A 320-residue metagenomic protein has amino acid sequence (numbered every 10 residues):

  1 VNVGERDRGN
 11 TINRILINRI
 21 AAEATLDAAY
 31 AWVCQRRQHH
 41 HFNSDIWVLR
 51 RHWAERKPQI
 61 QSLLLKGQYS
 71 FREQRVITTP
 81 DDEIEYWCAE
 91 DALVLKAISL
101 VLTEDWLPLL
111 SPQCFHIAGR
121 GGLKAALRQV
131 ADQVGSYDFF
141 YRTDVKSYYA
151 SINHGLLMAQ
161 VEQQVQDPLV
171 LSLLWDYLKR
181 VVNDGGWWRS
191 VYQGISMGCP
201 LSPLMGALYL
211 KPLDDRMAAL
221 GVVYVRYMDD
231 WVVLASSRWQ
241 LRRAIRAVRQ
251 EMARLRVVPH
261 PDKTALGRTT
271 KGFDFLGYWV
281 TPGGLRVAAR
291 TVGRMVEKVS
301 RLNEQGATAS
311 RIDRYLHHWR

Functional and structural regions predicted by a protein language model:
V1-Q166, V170, V181-G185: Conserved two-metal-ion catalytic palm core of "right-hand" nucleic acid polymerases, unifying RNA-dependent RNA
N2, L276-R320: Active-site and adjacent loop segments of nucleotide-processing enzymes that use two-metal-ion phosphate chemistry
L63-L64, F71, P112-Q113, A118 (+5 more regions): Conserved polymerase palm-domain catalytic core
P80-D81, S236, P282-G283: Short acidic-glycine loop/turn motifs at beta-strand connectors
V94, A150-S151, R243, G284-L285 (+1 more regions): A short local loop/turn or secondary-structure capping micro-motif enriched for an aromatic residue
W106-L107, V257, E304: A generic secondary-structure boundary signal that marks alpha-helix termini
Q240-A244, D274-L276, P282: Short, charged/polar, Gly/Pro-enriched secondary-structure boundary elements
